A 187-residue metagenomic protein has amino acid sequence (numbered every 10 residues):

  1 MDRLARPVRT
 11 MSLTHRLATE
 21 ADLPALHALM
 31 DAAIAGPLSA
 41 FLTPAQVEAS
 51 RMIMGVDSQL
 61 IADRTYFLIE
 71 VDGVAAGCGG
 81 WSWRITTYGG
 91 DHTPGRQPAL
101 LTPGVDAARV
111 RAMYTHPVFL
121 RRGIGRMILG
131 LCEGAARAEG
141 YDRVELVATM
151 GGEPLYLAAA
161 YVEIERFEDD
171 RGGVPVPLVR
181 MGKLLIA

Functional and structural regions predicted by a protein language model:
M1-P24, I186-A187: Conserved N-terminal entry element of GNAT/NAT acetyltransferase domains
D31-V56: Conserved GNAT-fold acetyl-CoA-binding loop/helix
D57-D63: Short loop/turn motifs at secondary-structure junctions and domain boundaries
T65-L68: Hydrophobic beta-strand residues of extracellular immunoglobulin-like
E70, A76-L120, A135, E168-P177: Conserved acyl-donor/pantetheine-binding loop and adjacent beta-alpha core of acyl/acetyltransferases and related
F119, G123-L131: Conserved acetyl-CoA pyrophosphate-binding loop and the N-cap/start of the following alpha-helix in GNAT-like
D142, V147-E153, A159, E165-A187: C-terminal "cap" of GNAT-fold acetyltransferases
